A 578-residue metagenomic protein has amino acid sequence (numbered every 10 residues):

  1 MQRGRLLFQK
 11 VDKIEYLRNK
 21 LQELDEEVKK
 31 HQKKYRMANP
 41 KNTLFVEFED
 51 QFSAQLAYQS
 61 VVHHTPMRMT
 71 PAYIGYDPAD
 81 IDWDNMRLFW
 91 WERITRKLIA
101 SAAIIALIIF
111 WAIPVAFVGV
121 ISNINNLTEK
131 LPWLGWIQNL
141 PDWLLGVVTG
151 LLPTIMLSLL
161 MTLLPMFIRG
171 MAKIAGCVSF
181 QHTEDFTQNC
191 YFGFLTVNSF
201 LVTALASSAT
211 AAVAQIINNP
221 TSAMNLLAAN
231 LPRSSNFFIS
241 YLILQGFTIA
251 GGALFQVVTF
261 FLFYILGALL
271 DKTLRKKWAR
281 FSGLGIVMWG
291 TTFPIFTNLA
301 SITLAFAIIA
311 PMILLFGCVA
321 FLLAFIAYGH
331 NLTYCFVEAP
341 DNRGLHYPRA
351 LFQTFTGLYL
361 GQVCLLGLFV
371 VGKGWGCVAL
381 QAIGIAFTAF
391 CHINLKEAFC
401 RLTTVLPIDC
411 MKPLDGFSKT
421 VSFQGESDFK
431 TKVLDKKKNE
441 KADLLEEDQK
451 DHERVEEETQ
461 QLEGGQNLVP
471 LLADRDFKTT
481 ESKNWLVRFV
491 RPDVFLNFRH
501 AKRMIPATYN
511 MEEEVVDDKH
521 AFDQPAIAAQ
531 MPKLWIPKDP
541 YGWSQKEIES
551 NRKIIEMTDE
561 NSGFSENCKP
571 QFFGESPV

Functional and structural regions predicted by a protein language model:
M1-E463, L468-K538, G542-E547, K553-E560 (+2 more regions): Transmembrane transport/permeation module of multi-pass membrane proteins
